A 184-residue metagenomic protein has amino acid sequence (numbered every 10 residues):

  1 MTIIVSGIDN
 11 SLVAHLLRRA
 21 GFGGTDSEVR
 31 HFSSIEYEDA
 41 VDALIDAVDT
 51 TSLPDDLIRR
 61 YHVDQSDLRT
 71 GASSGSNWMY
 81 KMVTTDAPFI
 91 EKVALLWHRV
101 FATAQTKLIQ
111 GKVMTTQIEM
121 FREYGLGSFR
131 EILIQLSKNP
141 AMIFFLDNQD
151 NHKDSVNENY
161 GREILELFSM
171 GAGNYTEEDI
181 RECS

Functional and structural regions predicted by a protein language model:
I3-I8, A20, G24-S34, E38 (+2 more regions): Primarily short, surface-exposed interaction patches in extracytoplasmic proteins
V41-S66: Short, charged early-sequence alpha-helical segments and their helix-coil boundaries
